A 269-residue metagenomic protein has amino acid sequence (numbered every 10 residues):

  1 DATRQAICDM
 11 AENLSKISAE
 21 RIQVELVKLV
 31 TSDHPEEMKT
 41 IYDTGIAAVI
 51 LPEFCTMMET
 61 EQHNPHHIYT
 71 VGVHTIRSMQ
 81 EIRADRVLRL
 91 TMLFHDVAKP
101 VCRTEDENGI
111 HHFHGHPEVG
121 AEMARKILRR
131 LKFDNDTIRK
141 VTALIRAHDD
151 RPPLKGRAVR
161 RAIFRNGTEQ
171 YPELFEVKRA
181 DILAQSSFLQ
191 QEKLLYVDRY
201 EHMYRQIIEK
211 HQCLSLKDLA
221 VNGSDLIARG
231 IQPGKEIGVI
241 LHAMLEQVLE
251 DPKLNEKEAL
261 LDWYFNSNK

Functional and structural regions predicted by a protein language model:
D1-L93, V97-G115, V119-F133, K235-V248 (+1 more regions): Glycine- and charge-enriched loop/helix tracts that form the active or gating conduit in phosphate/cation-handling
A11-N13, V49-I50, N64, R161 (+3 more regions): Short, flexible segments with low predicted structural confidence
L29-E53, N166-Q191: Structured, non-catalytic alpha/beta "coupling" segments that mediate domain-domain communication and provide generic
Q62-Y69, I76-Q80, F133-Q190: Histidine/acidic-rich helix-loop-helix segments that form or flank divalent-metal centers in metalloenzyme catalytic
V87-L88, E173, L214: Alpha-helical hydrophobic/aromatic positions enriched in membrane-embedded helices and signal peptides
N108-G109, H114-H116, G156, A162 (+3 more regions): Short leucine-rich amphipathic alpha-helices used at interfaces
A121-R125, T142, G223: An amphipathic alpha-helix signature
K126-R130, Q185-K269: Charged substrate- and nucleic-acid-binding regions of tRNA-handling and nucleotidyl-transfer enzymes, centered on
